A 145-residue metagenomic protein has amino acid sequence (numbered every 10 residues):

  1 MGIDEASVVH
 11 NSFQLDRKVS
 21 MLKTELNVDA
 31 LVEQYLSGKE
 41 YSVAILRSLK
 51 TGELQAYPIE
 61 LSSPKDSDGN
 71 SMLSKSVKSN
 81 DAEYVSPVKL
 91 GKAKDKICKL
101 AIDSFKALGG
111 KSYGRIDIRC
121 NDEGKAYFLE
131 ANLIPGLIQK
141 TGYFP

Functional and structural regions predicted by a protein language model:
M1, N27-V28, N80, F105 (+2 more regions): Short, functionally important structural connectors and interaction interfaces within domains
M1-V8: A conserved helix-loop-beta module that forms one wall/lid of the active-site cleft in ATP-utilizing catalytic domains
G2, E83-S86, K140-G142: Short small-residue beta-strand/loop micro-motif enriched in glycine and branched aliphatics
D4, E40, L137-I138: Gly/Ser/Thr-rich beta-alpha loop segments that engage phosphate groups in nucleotides
V9, L36, L137: Hydrophobic pocket-lining residues within nucleotide cofactor-binding pockets
S12-K92, K99, C120-Y127: Phosphate-binding site of ATP-dependent enzymes
G91-P145: ATP-dependent carboxylate activation and anion-phosphoryl transfer catalytic cores that bind Mg-ATP to form
